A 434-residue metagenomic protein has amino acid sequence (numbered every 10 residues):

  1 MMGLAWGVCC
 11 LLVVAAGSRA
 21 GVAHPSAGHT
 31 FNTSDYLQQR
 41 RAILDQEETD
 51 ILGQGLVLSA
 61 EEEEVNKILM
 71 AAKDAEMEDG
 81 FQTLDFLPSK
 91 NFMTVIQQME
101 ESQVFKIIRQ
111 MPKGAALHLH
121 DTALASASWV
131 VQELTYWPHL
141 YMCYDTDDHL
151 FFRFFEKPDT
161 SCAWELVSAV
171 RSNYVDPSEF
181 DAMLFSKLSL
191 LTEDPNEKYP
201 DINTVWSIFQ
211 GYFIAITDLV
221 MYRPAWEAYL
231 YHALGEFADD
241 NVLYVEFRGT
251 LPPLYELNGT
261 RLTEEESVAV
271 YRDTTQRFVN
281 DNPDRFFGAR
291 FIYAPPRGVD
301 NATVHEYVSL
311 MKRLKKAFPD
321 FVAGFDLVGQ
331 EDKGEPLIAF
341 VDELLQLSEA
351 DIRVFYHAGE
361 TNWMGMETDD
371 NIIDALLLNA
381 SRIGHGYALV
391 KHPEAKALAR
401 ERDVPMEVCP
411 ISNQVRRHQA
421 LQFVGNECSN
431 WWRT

Functional and structural regions predicted by a protein language model:
G3-A23: Cleavable N-terminal signal peptides of Sec/SRP-targeted secreted and luminal proteins
G21-V354, E360-T434: Metal-cofactor-binding active-site regions of metalloenzymes
